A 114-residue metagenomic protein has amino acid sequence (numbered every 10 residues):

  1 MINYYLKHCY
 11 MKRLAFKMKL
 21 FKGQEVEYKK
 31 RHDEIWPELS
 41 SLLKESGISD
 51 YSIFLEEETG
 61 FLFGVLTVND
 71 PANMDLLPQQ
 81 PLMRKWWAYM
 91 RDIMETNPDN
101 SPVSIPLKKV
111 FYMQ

Functional and structural regions predicted by a protein language model:
M1-Y10: Short, Lys/Arg-enriched N-terminal segments with co-localized hydrophobic residues within the first ~10-30 amino acids
L14-K19: Active-site-flanking beta-strand signature of metal-NTP-handling nucleotidyl enzymes and homologous cyclase-like
L20-K22, D70: Beta-strand elements of well-folded, non-transmembrane domains
Q24-S49: Short amphipathic alpha-helical segments
S40-F63, T67-N69: Short, glycine- and small/hydrophobic-rich beta-strand elements in well-ordered beta-sheets
S46, V68-I105: An amphipathic, aromatic/His-enriched active-site/gating alpha helix that lines ligand/cofactor pockets
F111: Accessory terminal regions of nucleic-acid processing enzymes
